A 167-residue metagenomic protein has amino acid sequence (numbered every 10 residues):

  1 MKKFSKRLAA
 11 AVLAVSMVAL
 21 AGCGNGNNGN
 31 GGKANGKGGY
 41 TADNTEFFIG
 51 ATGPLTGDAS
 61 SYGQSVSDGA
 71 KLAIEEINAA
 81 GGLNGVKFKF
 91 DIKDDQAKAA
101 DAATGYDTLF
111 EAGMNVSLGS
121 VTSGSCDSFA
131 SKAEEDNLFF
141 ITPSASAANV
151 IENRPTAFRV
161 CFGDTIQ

Functional and structural regions predicted by a protein language model:
M1-F48, A79: Short, low-complexity disordered leader/linker segments with a strong preference for bacterial N-terminal type II
N27, S67-F90: Signal peptide-proximal N-terminal region of secreted/periplasmic/extracellular or secretory-lumen proteins
A34-T45, G50-K71, K93-A99, V121-T122: Extracytoplasmic "Venus flytrap"
T45-F47, V86, T156: Envelope-exposed proteins and targeting segments
G53-A59, I74, N78-G81, L109-G113 (+1 more regions): Sec/Tat-exported extracytoplasmic proteins
G63, S67-I74, A103-Y106, M114 (+1 more regions): Extracytoplasmic/secreted envelope proteins and their assembly/folding machinery, especially bacterial periplasmic
K87-E111, Q167: Structural motif
E111-Q167: Extracytoplasmic ligand/sensor domains, especially the bilobed periplasmic-binding protein
